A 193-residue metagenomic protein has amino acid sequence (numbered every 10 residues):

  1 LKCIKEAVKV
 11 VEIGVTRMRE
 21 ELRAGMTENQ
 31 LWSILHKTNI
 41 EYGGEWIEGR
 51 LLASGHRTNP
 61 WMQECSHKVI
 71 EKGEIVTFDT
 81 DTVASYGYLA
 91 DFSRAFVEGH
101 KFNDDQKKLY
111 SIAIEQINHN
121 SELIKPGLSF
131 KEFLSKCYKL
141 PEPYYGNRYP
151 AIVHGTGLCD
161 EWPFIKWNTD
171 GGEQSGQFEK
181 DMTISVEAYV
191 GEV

Functional and structural regions predicted by a protein language model:
L1-V193: Active-site neighborhoods and metal-handling regions in enzymes and metal-associated proteins
